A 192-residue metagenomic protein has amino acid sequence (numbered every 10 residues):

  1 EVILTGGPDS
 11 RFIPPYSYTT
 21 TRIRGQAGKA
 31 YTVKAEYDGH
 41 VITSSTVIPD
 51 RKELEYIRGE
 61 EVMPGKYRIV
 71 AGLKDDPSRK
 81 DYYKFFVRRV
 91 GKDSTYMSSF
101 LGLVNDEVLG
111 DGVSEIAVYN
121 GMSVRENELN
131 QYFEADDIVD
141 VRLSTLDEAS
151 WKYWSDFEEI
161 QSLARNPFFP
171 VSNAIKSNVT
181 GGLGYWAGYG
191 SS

Functional and structural regions predicted by a protein language model:
E1-S192: A sequence/structural signal for flexible, mid-protein segments enriched in small/helix-disrupting residues
